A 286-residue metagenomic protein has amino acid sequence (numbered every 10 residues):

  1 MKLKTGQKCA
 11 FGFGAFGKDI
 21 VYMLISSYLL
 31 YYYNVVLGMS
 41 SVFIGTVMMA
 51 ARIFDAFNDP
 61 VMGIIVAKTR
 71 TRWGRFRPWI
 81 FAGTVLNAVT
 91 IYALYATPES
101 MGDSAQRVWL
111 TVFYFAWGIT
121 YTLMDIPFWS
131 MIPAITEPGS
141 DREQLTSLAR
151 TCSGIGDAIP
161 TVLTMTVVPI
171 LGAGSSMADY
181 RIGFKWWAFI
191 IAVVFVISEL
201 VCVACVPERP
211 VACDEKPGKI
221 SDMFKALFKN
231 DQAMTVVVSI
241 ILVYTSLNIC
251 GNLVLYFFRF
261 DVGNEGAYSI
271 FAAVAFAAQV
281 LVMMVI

Functional and structural regions predicted by a protein language model:
M1-I286: Membrane-embedded alpha-helical bundles of multi-pass transporters/translocases, especially carrier/permease families
